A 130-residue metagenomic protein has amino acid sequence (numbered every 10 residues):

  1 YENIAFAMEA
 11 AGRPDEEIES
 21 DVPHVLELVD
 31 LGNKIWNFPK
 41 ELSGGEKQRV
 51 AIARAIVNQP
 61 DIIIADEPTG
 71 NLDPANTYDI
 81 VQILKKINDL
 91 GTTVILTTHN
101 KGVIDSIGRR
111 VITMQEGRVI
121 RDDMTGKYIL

Functional and structural regions predicted by a protein language model:
A5, E9-G12, E16-K34: Conserved ABC ATPase "signature" region
F38-L42, E46: Conserved ABC ATPase signature
I52: Hydrophobic anchor residue at the start of the ABC signature
Q59: Conserved catalytic motifs of ABC-family nucleotide-binding domains
I63-D66: Catalytic Walker B motif of ABC-type/P-loop ATPase nucleotide-binding domains
P74-N76: Helix N-cap at the start of a conserved alpha-helix in ABC-type nucleotide-binding domains
Y78-L90: Helical segment within the ABC ATPase nucleotide-binding domain
T98-H99: H-loop/switch region of ABC-family ATPase nucleotide-binding domains
